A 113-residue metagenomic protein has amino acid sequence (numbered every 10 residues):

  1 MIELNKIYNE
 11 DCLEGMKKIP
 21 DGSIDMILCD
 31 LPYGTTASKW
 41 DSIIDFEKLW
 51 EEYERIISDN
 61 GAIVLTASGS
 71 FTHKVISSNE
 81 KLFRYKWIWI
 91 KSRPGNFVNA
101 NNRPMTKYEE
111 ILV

Functional and structural regions predicted by a protein language model:
I2-V113: Core catalytic lobe of class I
